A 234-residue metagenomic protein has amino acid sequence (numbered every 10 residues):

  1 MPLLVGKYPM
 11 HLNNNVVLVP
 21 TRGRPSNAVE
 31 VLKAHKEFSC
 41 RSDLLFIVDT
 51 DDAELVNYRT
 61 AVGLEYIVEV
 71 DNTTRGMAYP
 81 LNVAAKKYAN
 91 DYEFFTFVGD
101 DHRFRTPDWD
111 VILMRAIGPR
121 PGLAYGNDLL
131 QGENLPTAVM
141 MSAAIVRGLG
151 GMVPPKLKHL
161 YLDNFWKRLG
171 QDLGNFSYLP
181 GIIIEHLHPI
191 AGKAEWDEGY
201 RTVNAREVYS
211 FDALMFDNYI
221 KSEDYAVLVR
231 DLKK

Functional and structural regions predicted by a protein language model:
V19-P20, R41-A53, E69-D71: Short beta-strand/loop segment that forms part of the nucleotide-sugar
P25, F38, I47-Y58, H102-R103: A conserved acidic beta->alpha catalytic loop
E30-S42: Short, acidic, metal-binding catalytic loop of nucleotide-sugar glycosyltransferases
N72-P80, A85, G132, K158-L160: A short, glycine-/small-residue-rich helix N-cap motif at loop->alpha-helix starts within glycosyltransferase
N82-F94: Active-site nucleotide-sugar/metal-binding loop of Leloir-type enzymes
Y92-R103: Short beta-strand-to-loop acidic/aromatic patch adjacent to the donor-nucleotide binding site
H102-A138, A144, L157: Conserved donor NDP-sugar-binding/catalytic core segment of glycosyltransferases
N164-K234: C-terminal catalytic/acceptor-binding lobe
